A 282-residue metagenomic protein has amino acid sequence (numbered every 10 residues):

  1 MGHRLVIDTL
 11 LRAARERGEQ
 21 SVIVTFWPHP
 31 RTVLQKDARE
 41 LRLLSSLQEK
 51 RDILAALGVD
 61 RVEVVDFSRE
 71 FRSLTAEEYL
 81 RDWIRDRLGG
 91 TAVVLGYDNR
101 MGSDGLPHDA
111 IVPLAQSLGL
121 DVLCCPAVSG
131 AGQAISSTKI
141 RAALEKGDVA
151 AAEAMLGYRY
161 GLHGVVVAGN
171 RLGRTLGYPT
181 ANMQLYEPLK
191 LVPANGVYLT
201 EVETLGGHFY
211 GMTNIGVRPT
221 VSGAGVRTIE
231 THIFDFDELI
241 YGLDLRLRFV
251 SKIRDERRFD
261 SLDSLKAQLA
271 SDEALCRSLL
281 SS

Functional and structural regions predicted by a protein language model:
M1-E40, S46: N-terminal catalytic cores of NTP/NDP-binding nucleotidyl/phosphoryl-transfer enzymes
I23, V64, C124-C125: A structural preference for short, hydrophobic beta-strand core positions in alpha/beta folds
P28-L118: N-terminal Rossmann-like or analogous alpha/beta NTP/dinucleotide-binding catalytic cores that position adenine
L54, V93, A152, T200 (+1 more regions): Residue-level signal for inorganic ion chemistry
P113-V217: Glycine-rich, Lys/Arg-enriched anion-binding loops that position phosphate/diphosphate groups for phosphoryl
G169-S282: Phosphate/ribose-recognition catalytic cores of enzymes acting on nucleotide-derived substrates
